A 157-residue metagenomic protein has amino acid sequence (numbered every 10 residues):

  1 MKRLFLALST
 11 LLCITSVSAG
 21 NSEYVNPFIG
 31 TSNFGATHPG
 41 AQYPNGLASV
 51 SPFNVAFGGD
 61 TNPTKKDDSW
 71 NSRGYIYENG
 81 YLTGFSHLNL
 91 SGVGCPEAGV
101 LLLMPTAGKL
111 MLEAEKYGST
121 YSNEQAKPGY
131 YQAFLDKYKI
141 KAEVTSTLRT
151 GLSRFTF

Functional and structural regions predicted by a protein language model:
L4-T15: Sec-dependent N-terminal signal peptides
G20-F157: Accessory carbohydrate-recognition regions in carbohydrate-active enzymes
